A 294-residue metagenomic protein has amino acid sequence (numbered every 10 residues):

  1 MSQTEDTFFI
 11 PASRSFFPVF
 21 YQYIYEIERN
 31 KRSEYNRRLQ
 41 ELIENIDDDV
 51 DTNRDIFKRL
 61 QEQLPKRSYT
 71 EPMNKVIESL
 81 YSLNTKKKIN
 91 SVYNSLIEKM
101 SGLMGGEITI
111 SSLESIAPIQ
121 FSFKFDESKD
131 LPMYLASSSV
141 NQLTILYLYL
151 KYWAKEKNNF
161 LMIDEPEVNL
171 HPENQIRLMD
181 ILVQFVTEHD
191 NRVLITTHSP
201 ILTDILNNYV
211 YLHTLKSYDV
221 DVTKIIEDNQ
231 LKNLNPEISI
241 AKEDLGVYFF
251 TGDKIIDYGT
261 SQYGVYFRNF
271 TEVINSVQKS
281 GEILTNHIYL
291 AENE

Functional and structural regions predicted by a protein language model:
M1-N158, P236-K242, G246-E294: Phosphate-coordinating catalytic segments in nucleotide- and nucleic-acid-processing enzymes
L146, R177-L182: Conserved hydrophobic alpha-helix in the ABC-type ATPase nucleotide-binding domain
D164-P166: Walker B catalytic acidic pair
V186-T187: Conserved ATPase "switch" residues in P-loop NTPase domains
N191-T196: Conserved H-loop
T197-I201: Conserved H-loop
L212-G246: Short mixed-charge
